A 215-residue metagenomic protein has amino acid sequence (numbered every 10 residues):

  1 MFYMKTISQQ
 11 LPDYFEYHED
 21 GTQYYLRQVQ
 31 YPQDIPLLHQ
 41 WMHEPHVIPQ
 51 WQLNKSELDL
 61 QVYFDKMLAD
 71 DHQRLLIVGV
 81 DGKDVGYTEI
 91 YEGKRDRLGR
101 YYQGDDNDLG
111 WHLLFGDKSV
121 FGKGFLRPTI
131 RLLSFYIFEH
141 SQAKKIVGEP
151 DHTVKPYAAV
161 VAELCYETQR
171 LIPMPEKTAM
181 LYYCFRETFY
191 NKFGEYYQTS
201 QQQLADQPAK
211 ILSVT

Functional and structural regions predicted by a protein language model:
M1-P32, N191-T215: Conserved N-terminal entry element of GNAT/NAT acetyltransferase domains
Q40-N54: Helix-loop element at the rim of GNAT/NAT acetyltransferase active sites that forms part of the acceptor-substrate
N54-Q73: Active-site rim helix/loop that mediates acceptor-substrate recognition in acyltransferases
I77, K83-G93: Conserved beta-strand in the GNAT
E92-F121, F125: Conserved acyl-donor/pantetheine-binding loop and adjacent beta-alpha core of acyl/acetyltransferases and related
G122-I137, A159: Conserved acetyl-CoA-binding loop-helix of GNAT-fold acetyltransferases
I137-P150: Conserved GNAT acetyl-CoA-binding A-motif
V147-A158, P173-P175, R186: Conserved beta-strand-loop-alpha-helix junction that forms the acyl-donor binding cleft
